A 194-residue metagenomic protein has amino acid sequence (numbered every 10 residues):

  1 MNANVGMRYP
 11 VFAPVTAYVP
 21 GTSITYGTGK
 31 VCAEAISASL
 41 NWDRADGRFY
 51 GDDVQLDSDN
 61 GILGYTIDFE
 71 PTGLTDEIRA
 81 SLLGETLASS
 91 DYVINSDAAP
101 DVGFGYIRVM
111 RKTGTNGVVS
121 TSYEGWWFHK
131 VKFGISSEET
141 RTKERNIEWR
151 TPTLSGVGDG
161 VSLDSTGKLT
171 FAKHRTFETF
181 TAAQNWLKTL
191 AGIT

Functional and structural regions predicted by a protein language model:
M1-L40, T194: Polar/acidic, low-complexity leader/linker segments enriched in S/T/G and N/D
W42-D52: N-terminal "mature-chain" segments and other terminal, solvent-exposed stretches
D53-D59, Y92-N95, G114-N116, S137-R145: Catalytic micro-motifs at enzyme active sites that drive phosphoryl/nucleotidyl and oxygen chemistry
V54-R79, I147-V161: Oligomerization/assembly interface segments of phage tail-like spikes and tubes
P71-T75, M110-G114, K132-I135, G158-S162: Beta-strand elements of well-folded, non-transmembrane domains
L74-A98: Charged, amphipathic alpha-helical segments
D97-S136: Short helix-loop boundary/capping segments
V131-T194: Mixed-charge, glycine-accented linear interaction segment located at domain edges/termini
